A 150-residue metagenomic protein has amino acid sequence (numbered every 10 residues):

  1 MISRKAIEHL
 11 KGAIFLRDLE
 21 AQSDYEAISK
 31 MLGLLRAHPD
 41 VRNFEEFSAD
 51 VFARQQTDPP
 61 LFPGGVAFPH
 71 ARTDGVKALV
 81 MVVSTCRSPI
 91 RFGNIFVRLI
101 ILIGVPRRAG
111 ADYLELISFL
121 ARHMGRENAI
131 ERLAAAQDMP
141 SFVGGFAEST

Functional and structural regions predicted by a protein language model:
M1-T150: Cytosolic covalent-transfer regions centered on His/Cys nucleophiles that carry phosphoryl or persulfide groups
